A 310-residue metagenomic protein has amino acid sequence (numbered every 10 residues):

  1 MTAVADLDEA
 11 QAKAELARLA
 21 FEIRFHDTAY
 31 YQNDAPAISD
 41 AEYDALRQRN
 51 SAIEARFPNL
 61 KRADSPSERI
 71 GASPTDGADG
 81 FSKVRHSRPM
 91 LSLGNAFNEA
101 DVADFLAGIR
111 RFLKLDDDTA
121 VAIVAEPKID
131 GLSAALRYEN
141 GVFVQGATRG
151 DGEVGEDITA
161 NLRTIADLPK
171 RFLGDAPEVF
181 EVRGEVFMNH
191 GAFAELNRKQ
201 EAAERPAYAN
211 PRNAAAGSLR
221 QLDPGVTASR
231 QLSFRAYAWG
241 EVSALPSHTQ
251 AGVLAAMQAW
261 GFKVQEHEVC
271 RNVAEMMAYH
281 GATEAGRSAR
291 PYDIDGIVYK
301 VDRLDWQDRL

Functional and structural regions predicted by a protein language model:
M1-L310: RNA/tRNA-interacting regions in translation and RNA-turnover enzymes
